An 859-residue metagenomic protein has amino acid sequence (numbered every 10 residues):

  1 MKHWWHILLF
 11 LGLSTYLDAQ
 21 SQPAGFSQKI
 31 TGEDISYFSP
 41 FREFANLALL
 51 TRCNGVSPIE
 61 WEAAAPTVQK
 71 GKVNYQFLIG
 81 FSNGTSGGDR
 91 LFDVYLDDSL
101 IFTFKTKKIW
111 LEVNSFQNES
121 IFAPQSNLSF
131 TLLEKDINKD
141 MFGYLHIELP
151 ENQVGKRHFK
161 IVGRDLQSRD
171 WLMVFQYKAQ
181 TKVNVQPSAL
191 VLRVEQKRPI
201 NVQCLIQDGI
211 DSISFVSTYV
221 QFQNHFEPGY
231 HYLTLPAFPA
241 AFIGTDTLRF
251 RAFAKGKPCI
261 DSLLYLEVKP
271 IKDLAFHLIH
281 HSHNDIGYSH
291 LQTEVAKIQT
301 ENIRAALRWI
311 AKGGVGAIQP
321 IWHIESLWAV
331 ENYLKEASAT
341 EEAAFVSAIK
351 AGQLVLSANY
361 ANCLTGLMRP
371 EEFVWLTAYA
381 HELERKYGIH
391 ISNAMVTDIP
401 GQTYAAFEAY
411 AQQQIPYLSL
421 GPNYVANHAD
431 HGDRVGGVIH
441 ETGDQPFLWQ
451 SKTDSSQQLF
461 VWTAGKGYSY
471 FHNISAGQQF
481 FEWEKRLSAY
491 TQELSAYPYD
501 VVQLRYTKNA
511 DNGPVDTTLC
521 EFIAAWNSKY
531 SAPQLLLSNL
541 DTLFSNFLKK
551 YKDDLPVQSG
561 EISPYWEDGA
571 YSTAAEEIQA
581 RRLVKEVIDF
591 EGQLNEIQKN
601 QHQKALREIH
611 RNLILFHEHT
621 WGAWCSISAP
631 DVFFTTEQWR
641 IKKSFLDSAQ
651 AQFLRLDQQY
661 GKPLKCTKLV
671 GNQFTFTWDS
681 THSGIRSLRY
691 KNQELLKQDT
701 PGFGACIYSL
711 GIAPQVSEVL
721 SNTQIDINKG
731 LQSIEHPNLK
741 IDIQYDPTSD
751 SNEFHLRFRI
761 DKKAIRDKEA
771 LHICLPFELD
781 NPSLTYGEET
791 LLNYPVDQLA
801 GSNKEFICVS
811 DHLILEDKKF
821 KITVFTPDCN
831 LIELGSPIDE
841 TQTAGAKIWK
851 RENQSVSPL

Functional and structural regions predicted by a protein language model:
A19-D285, T293: Mature N-terminal, pre-catalytic/accessory segment of carbohydrate-active enzymes
V162, S282-D285, V435-G661, T785-L859: Active-site and substrate-binding clefts of carbohydrate-active enzymes
H280, N284-I286, G316-T397, S456 (+1 more regions): Metal-dependent polysaccharide deacetylase catalytic core of the NodB/CE4 family, i.e., the active-site-bearing domain
Q299-L356, T677-I727: Carboxylate/His-rich catalytic cores and anion/metal-binding grooves
T340-A358, E408-A429, G437-K452: Acidic, His- and aromatic-enriched active-site or binding-groove loops in soluble protein domains that engage sugars
F373-A405, A409-Q412, L487-Y506: CE4/NodB-like, metal-dependent polysaccharide N-deacetylase domain that modifies extracellular/periplasmic N-acetylated
Y387-G437, G513-L519: Catalytic domains of cell-wall/extracellular-matrix polysaccharide-remodeling enzymes, centered on de-N-acetylation
Q603-R607, L615-L799, N803, V809: Catalytic and substrate-binding regions of extracellular carbohydrate-active enzymes, especially polysaccharide lyases
